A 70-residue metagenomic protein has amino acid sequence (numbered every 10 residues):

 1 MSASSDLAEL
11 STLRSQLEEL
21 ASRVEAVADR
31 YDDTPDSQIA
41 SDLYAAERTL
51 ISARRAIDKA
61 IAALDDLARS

Functional and structural regions predicted by a protein language model:
M1-R30, D58: N-terminal acidic leader/helix
S4-S11, I51, D65, S70: Intrinsically disordered, low-complexity, hydrophilic segments
R30-D66: Short, charge-rich amphipathic interface segments used for partner binding and complex assembly
